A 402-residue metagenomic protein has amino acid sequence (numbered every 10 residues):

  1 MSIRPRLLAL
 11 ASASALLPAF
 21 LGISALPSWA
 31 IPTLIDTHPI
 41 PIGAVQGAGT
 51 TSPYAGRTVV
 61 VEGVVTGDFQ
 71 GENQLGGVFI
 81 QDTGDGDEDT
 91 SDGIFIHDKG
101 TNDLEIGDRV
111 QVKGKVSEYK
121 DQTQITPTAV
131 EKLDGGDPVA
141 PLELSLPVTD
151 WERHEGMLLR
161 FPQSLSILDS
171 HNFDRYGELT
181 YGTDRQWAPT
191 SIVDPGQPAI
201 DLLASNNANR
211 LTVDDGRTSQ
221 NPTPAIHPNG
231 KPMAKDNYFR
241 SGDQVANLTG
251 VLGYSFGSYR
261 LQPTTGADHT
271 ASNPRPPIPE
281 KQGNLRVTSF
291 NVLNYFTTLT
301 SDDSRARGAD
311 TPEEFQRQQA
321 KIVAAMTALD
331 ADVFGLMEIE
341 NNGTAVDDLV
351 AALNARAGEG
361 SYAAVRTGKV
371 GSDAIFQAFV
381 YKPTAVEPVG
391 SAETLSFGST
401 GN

Functional and structural regions predicted by a protein language model:
M1-S2, N291: Initiator methionine at the very start of the polypeptide chain
S2-W29: Secretory targeting and sorting signals
A19, A306, L329-D330: Non-cleavable N-terminal signal-anchor transmembrane helices
I31-A309, E313-A324, A355-A357, V386 (+1 more regions): Extended non-catalytic accessory segments flanking core domains
D68, K115, Y119-Q122, V333-I339 (+2 more regions): Surface-exposed patches in mature extracellular/periplasmic domains of secreted proteins
N291-V292, I322, M326-V346, V380: Active-site beta-strand/loop signature of hydrolases that rely on acidic residues for catalysis
V346-D347, A351-N402: Structured beta-strand-rich core segments of catalytic domains in phosphoester-bond hydrolases
